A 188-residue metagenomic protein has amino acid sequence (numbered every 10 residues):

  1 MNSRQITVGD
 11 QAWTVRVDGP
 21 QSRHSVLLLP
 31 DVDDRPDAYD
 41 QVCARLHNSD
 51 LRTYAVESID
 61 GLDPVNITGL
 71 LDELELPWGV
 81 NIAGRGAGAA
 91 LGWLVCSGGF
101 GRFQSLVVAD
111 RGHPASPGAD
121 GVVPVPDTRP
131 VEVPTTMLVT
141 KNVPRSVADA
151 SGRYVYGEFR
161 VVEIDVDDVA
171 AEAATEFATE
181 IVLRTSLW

Functional and structural regions predicted by a protein language model:
M1-I6: An N-terminal hydrophobic leader/cap segment in hydrolases
V8-D18: A short loop-to-beta-strand scaffold at the N-terminal edge of the catalytic core in hydrolase folds
R16-D60: Conserved HGGG/HGGXW glycine-rich cap/lid loop of the alpha/beta-hydrolase fold
L28, I82, V108, M137-V139: Structural beta-sheet core signal
D63-V80: Conserved acidic catalytic loop of the alpha/beta-hydrolase fold
V80-A115: Conserved hydrolase catalytic core segment
P114-A173: The feature captures the conserved acid-bearing segment of alpha/beta-hydrolase catalytic domains
E176-W188: C-terminal alpha-helix
